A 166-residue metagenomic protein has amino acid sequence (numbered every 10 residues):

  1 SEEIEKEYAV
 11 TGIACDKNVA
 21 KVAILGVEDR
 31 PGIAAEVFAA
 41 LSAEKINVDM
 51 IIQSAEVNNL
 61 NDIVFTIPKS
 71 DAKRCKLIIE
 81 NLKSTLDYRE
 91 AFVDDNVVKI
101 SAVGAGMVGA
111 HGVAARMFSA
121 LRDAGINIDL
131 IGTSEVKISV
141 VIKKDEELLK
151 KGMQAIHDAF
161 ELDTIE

Functional and structural regions predicted by a protein language model:
S1-E166: C-terminal catalytic "cap/lid" subdomain
